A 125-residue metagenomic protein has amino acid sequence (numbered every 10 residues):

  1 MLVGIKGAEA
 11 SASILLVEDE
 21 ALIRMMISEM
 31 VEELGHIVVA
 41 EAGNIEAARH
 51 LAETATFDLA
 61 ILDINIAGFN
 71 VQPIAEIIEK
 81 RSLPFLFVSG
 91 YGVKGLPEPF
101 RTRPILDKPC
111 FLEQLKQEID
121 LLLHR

Functional and structural regions predicted by a protein language model:
M1-S13, F111-R125: Non-catalytic signal-transmission and effector/linker regions of two-component phosphorelay proteins
E18: Conserved acidic carboxylate
A21-A40: Two-component/phosphorelay signaling modules centered on CheY-like receiver
E41-L59: Acidic, metal-coordinating helix/loop segments flanking the phosphotransfer/catalytic sites of two-component signaling
D63: Active-site residues of response regulator receiver
A67-P73: Acidic catalytic/metal-coordinating carboxylates
K108: A Lys-centered signature of the CheY-like receiver
